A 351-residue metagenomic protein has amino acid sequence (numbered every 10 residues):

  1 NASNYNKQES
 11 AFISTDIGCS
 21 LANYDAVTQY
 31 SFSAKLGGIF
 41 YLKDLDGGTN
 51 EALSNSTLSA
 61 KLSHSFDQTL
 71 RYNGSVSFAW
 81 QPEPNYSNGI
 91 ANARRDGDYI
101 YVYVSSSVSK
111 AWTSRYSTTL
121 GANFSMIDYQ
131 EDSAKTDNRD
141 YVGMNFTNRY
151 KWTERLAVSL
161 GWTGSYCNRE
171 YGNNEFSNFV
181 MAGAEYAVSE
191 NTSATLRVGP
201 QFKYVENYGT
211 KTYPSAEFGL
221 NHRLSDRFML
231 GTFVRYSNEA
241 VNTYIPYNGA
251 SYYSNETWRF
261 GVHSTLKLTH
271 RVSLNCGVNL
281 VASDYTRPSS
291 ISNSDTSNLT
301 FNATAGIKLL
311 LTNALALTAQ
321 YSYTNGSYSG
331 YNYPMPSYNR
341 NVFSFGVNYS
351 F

Functional and structural regions predicted by a protein language model:
N1-F351: Gram-negative and organellar
